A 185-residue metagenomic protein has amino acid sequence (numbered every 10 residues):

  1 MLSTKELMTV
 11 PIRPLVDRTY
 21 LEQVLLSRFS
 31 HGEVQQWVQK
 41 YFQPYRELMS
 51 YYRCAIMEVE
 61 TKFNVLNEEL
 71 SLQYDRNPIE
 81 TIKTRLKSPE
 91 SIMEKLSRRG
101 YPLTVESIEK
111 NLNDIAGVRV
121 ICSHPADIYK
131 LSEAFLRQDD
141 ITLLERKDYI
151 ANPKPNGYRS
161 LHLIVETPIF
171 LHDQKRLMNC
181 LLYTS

Functional and structural regions predicted by a protein language model:
L2-N111: Charge-rich, low-complexity segments
E109-K110, P153-P155, Q174: Replace "in large, NTP-powered and nucleic-acid-processing enzymes" with "in large, NTP-powered factors and other
D114-V118: Short amphipathic alpha-helical segments
R119-H124: Short, well-structured hydrophobic secondary-structure segments
Y129, I141-E166: Beta-rich nucleic-acid/ligand-interaction surfaces
L131-L136: Short amphipathic alpha-helices in soluble, non-transmembrane regions that often serve as interface/regulatory elements
S160-L171, K175-N179: Aromatic/basic-lined ligand-recognition segments that form π-stacking hydrophobic pockets flanked by Lys/Arg to engage
Y183-T184: Conserved small/polar residues in nucleotide/adenosyl-binding loops
